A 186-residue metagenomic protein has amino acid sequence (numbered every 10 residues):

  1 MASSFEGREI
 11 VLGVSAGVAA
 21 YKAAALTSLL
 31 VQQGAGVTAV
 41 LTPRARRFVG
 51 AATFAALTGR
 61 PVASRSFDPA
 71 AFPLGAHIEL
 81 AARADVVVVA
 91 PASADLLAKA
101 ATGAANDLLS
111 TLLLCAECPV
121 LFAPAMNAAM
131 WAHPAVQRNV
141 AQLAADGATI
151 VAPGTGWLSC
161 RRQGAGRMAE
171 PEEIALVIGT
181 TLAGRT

Functional and structural regions predicted by a protein language model:
M1-F122, A128-T186: A cross-family phosphate/adenosyl-ligand binding-site feature
